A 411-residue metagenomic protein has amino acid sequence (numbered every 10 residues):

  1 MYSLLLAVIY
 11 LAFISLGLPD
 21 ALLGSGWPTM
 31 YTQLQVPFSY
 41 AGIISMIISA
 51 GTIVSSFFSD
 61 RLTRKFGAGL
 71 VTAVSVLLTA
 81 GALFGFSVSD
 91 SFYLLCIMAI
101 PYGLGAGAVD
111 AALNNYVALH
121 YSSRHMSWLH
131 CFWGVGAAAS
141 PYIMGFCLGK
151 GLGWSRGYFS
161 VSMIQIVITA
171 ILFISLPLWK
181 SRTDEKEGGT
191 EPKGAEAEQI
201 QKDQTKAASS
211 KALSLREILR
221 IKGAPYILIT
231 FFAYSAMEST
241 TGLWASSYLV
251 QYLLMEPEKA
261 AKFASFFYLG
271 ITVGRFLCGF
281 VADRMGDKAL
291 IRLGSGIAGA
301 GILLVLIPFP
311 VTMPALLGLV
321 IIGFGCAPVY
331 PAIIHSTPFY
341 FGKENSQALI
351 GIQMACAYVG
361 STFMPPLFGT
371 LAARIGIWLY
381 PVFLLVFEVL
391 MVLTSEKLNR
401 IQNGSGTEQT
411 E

Functional and structural regions predicted by a protein language model:
L23-G24, I221-S265, L269-F276: Extracytoplasmic gate region of multi-pass secondary transporters
Q35, G67, V88-Y93, L254 (+2 more regions): Helix-breaking motifs and short loop linkers at transmembrane-helix boundaries and internal kinks in secondary membrane
V54-Y93: Conserved MFS/SLC helix-loop-helix module at the cytosolic interface between two early adjacent transmembrane helices
S55-G67, G274-D287, A372-A373: Helix-to-loop junctions at the C-terminal end of transmembrane segments in multipass secondary transporters
M98-F132: Cytoplasmic helix-loop-helix junction between adjacent transmembrane helices in 12-TM secondary transporters
W128-S181: Helix-loop-helix hairpin linking two adjacent transmembrane segments in secondary transporters
M285-I333: C-terminal transmembrane helical hairpin of 12-TM major facilitator-type secondary transporters
Y340-I377: A late C-terminal transmembrane helix in Major Facilitator Superfamily
